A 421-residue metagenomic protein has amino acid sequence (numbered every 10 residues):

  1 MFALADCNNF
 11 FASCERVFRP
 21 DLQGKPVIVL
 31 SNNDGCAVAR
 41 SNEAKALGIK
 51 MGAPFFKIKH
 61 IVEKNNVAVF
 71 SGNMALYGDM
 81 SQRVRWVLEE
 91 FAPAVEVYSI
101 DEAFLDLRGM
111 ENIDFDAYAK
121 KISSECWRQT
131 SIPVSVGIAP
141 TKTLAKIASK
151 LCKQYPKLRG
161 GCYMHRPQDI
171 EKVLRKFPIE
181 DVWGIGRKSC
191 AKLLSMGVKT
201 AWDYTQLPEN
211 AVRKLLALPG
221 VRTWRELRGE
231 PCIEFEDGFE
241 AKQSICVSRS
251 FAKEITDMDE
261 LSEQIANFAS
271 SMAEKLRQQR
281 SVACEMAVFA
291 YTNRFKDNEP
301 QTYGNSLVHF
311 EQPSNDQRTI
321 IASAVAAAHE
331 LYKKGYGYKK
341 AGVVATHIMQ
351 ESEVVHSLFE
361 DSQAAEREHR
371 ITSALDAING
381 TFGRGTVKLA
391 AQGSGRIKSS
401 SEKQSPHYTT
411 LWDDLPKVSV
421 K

Functional and structural regions predicted by a protein language model:
M1-R225, E234, E274, S362-K421: Gly/Gly-Pro- and Ser/Thr-rich, intrinsically disordered tail segments characteristic of DNA damage-repair and tolerance
F10, N33-C36, N293-K296, I348-S352: Short, charged/polar surface micro-motifs in flexible loops or helix N-caps
K25, V134, C284-M286, A341: Change "...and in nucleic-acid phosphodiester-cleaving endonucleases..." to "...and in nucleic-acid processing enzymes
Y98-E102, A139-K142, S281-E285, Y336-K340: Short Gly/Ser/Thr- and Asp/Glu-enriched loop/turn motifs at secondary-structure junctions
A103-G109, G304-E311, V355-E360: Short, hydrophobic beta-strand segments
E111-F115, D297, M349-H356: Short, charged/polar, Gly/Pro-enriched secondary-structure boundary elements
A191-G337, E353: DNA-contacting surface of Y-family translesion DNA polymerases
V325-T381: C-terminal hydrophobic structural anchor segments that stabilize assembly/packing rather than catalytic chemistry
